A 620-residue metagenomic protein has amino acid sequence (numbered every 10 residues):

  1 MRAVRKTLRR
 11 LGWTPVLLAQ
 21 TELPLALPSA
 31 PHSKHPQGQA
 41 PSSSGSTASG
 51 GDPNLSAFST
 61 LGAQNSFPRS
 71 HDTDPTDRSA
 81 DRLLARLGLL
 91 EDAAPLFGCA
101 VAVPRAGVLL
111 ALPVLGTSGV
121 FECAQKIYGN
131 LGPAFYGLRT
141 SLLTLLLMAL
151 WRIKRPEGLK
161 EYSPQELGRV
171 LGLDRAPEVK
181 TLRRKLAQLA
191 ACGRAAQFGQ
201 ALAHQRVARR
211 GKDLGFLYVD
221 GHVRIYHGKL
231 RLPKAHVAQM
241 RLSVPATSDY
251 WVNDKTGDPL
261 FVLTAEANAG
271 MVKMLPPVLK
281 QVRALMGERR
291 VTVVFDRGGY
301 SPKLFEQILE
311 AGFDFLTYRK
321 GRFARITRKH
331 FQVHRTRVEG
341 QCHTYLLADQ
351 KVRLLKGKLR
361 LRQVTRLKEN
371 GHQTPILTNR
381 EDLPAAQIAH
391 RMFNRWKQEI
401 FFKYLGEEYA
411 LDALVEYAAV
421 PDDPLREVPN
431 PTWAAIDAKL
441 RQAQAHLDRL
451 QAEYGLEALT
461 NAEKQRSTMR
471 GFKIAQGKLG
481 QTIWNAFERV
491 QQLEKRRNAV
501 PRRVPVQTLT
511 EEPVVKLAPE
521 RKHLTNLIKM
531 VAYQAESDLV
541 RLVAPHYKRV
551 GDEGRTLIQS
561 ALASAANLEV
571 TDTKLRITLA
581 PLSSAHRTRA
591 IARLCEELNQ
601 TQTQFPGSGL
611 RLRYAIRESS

Functional and structural regions predicted by a protein language model:
R2-R5, R183: Key DNA-contacting residues within the recognition helix of helix-turn-helix
R5-A19, L189-G193: Short, solvent-exposed alpha-helical "recognition" segments
T21-S243, S248-N268, P276-K280, A284-L285 (+2 more regions): Dynamic "connector" segments at or just before major functional cores
A80-R86, E306, E310-F401, G406 (+4 more regions): An anionic, glycine-rich sequence signature occurring as long contiguous blocks
V293-K303, G321-A324: Acidic, metal-coordinating catalytic cores used for nucleic-acid/nucleotide bond scission and strand-transfer chemistry
D314, Q332, P384, M392-V428 (+2 more regions): C-terminal, active-site-flanking charged/polar segments
Y404-T460: Charged, amphipathic alpha-helical linkers/stalks
L450-R497, P501-V504: Extended alpha-helical coiled-coil "stalk/arm" regions that act as elongated linkers or oligomerization scaffolds
